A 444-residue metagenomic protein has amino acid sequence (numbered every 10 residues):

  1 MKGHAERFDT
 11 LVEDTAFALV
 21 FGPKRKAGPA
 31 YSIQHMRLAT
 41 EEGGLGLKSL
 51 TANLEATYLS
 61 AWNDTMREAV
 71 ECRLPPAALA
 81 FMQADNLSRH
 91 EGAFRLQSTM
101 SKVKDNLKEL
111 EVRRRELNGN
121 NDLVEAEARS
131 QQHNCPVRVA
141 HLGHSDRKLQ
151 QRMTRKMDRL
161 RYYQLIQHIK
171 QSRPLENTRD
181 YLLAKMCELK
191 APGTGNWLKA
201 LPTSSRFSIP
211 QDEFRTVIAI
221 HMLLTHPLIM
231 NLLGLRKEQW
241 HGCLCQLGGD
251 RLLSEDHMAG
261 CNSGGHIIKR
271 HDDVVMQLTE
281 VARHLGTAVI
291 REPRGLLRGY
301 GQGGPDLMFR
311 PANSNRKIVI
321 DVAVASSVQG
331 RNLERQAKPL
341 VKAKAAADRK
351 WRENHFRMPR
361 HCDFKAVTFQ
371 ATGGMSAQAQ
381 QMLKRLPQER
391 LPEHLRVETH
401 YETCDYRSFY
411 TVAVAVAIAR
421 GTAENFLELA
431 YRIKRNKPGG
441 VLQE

Functional and structural regions predicted by a protein language model:
M1-A69: Non-catalytic, peripheral interaction segments enriched in hydrophobic/basic residues
H4, F8, V12, Y58 (+7 more regions): Alpha-helical interaction elements in eukaryotic regulators
H4, V12-E13, C261-R291: Amphipathic alpha-helical
R25-L38, E42, R291-L296, C362-G373: Acidic carboxylate-rich catalytic motifs and surrounding loops in phosphoryl-/glycosyl-chemistry enzymes
A52, L59, W240-V274: Short Cys/His-based metal-binding microdomains
F81-M100: Extended charged low-complexity segments that act as oligomerization/scaffolding linkers
V112-Q246, H266, T279-E280, H284 (+3 more regions): Non-catalytic C-terminal interaction segments of nucleic acid-processing enzymes
L253-E255, I290, G304-M308, K317-D321 (+1 more regions): Short hydrophobic-acidic sequence motifs that mark active-site Asp/Glu residues
